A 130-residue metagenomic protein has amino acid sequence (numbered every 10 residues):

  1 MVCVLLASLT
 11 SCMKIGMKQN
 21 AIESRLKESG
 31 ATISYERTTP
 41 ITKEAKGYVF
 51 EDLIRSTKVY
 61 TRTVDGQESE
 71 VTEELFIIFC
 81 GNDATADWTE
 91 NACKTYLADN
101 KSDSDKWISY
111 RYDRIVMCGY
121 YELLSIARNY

Functional and structural regions predicted by a protein language model:
M1-C3: Sec-dependent N-terminal signal peptides
S8-S11: C-terminal motif of bacterial Sec signal peptides marking the signal peptidase cleavage site
M13-I15: Bacterial signal peptide processing site
M17, A21, R25, W88 (+1 more regions): Extracytoplasmic/secreted proteins, especially bacterial periplasmic and envelope-associated proteins
R25-S102: Short, solvent-exposed recognition patches
L97-Y130: A short, solvent-exposed beta-edge/loop patch
